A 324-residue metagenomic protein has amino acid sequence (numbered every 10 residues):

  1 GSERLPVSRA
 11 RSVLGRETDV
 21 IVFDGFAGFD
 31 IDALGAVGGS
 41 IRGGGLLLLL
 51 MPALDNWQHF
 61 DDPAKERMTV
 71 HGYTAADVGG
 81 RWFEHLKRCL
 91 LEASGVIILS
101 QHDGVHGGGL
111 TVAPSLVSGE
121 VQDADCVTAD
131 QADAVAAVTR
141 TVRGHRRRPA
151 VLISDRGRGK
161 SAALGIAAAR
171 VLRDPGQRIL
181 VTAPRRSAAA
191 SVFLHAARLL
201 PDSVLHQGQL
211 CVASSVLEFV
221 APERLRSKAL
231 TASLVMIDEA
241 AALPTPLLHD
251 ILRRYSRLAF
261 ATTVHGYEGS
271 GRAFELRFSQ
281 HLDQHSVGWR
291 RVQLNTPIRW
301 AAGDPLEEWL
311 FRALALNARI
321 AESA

Functional and structural regions predicted by a protein language model:
S2-D19, A183-A229: Inter-Walker segment of RecA-like/P-loop motor cores
S12-P114: N-terminal accessory nucleic-acid engagement/regulatory domains that precede and modulate ATP-driven motor cores
Y73-A129, Q280-A324: Conserved coupling/interface region of RecA-like P-loop/ASCE motor cores
D123-R148: N-terminal pre-P-loop "Q-motif" helix
D130, D155-R156, P184: P-loop (Walker A) phosphate-binding loop of NTP-binding proteins
P149-A162: Walker A/P-loop nucleotide-binding motif
A163, A167: Hydrophobic positions on the alpha1 helix immediately C-terminal to the Walker A/P-loop
A242-W289, L294: Signature of the SF2 helicase/ATPase Hel1-core->accessory helical subdomain module
